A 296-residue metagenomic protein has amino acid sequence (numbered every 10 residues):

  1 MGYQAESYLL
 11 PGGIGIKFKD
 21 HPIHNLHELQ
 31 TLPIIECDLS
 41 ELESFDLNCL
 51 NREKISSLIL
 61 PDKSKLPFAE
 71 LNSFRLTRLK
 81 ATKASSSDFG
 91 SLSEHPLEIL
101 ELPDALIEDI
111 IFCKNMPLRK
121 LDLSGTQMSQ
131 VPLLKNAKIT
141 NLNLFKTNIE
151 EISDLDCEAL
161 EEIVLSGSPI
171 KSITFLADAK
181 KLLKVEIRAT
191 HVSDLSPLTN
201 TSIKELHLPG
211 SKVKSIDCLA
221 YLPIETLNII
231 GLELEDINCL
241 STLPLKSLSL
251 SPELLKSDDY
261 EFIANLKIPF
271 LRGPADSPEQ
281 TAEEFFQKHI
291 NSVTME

Functional and structural regions predicted by a protein language model:
G2-H24, P33-E70, R75-D88, S93-Q130 (+6 more regions): Concave beta-strand-loop units of leucine-rich repeat
